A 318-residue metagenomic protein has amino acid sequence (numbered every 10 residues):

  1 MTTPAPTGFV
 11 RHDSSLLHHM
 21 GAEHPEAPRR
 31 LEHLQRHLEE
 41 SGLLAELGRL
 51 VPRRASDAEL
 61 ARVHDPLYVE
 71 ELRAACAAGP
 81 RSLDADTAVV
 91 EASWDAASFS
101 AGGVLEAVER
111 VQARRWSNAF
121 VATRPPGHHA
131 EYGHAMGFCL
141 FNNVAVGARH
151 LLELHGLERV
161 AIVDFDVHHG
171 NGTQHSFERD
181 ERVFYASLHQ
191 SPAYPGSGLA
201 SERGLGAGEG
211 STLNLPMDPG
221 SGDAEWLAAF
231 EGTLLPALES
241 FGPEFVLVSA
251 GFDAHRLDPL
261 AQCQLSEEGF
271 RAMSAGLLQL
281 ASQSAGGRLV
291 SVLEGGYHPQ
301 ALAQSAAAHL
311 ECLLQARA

Functional and structural regions predicted by a protein language model:
M1-A318: HDAC/HDAC-like amidohydrolase catalytic core signature
